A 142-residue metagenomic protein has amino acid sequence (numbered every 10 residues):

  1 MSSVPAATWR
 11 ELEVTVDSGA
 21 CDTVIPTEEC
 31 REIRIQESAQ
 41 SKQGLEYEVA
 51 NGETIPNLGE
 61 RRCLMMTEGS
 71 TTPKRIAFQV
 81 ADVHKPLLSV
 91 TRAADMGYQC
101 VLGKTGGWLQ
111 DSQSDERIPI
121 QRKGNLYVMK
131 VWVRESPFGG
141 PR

Functional and structural regions predicted by a protein language model:
S2-Y47, A77-S89: Aspartyl protease active-site motif detector
A7-W9, Q40, P56-L58, T71 (+2 more regions): Short solvent-exposed loop/turn micro-motifs enriched in small/polar/acidic residues
V24, E48-A50, Q113, P137: Intrinsically disordered, low-complexity regions of eukaryotic proteins
V24-I25, N57, L64, A94: Basic, gly/Ser/Thr/Pro-rich low-complexity segments located predominantly at protein N termini
A39, E48-V49, S112, R142: Short, intrinsically disordered/low-complexity patches at protein termini and at juxtamembrane boundaries
G44-G59: C-terminal reverse transcriptase regions that engage the nucleic-acid substrate
C63-R142: Aspartic protease core domain of the pepsin/retropepsin superfamily
